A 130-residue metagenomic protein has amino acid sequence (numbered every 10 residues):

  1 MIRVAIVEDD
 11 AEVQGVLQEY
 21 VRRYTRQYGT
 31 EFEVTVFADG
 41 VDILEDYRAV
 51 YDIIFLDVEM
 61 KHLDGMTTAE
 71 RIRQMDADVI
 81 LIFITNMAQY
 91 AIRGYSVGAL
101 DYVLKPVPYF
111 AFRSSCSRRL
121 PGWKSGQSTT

Functional and structural regions predicted by a protein language model:
M1-R3: Non-catalytic signal-transmission and effector/linker regions of two-component phosphorelay proteins
I6, V36, F83-I84: Conserved SAM-binding loop
D10-T35: Two-component/phosphorelay signaling modules centered on CheY-like receiver
E33-I53: Acidic, metal-coordinating helix/loop segments flanking the phosphotransfer/catalytic sites of two-component signaling
E45, Y51-Q127: CheY-like receiver
